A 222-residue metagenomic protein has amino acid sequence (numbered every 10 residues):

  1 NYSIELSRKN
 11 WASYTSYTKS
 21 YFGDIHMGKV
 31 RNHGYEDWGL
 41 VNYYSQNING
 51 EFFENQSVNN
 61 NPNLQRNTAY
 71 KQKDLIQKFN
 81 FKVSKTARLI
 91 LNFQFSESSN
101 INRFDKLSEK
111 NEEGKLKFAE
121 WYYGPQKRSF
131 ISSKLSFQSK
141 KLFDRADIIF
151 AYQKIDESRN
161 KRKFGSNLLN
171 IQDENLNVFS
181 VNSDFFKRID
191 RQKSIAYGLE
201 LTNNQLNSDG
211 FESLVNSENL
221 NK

Functional and structural regions predicted by a protein language model:
N1, S57-N63, K73, E113-E120 (+3 more regions): Extracytoplasmic loops and strand-loop junctions of Gram-negative outer membrane beta-barrel proteins
Y2, T18-K19, M27-V30, R103-K106 (+3 more regions): Surface-exposed beta-strand edges and their flanking turn/coil or helix-capping segments
Y2-F22, M27-N100, K127-S129: Transmembrane beta-barrel wall of Gram-negative outer-membrane proteins
V30-W38, S45, D105-L116, R162-I171 (+1 more regions): Flexible, surface-exposed loop regions and adjacent strand-edge segments of Gram-negative outer-membrane beta-barrel
S45-E51, R103-D105, Y152-E157, Q205-N207: Short hydrophobic/aromatic-rich motifs at helix boundaries and adjacent loops
K82-S96, G124-K222: Face-selective signature of the C-terminal outer-membrane beta-barrel domain
I101, Y122: Residues that scaffold the ATP/ADP-binding catalytic core of kinase and kinase-like folds
